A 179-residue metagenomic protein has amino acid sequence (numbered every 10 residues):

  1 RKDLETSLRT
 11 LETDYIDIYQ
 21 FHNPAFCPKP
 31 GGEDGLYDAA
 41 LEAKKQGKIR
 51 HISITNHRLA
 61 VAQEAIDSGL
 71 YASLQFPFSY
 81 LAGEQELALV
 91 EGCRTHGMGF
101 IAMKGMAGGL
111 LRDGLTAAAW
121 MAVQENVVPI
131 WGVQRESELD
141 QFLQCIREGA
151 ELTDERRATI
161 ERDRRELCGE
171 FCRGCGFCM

Functional and structural regions predicted by a protein language model:
R1-I101, M106-G109: Glycine/proline-rich, positively charged, aromatic-decorated active-site loop/lid region on the catalytic face
A88-A102, M106-M179: Structured C-terminal cap/extension of enzyme domains
